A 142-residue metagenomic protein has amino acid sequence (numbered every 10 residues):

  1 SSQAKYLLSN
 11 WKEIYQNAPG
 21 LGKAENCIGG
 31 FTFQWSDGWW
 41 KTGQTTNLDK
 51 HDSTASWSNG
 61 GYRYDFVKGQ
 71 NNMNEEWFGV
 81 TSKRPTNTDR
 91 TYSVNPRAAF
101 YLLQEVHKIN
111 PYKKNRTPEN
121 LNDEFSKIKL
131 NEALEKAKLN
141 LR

Functional and structural regions predicted by a protein language model:
S1-Q16: Extracellular glycoside hydrolase catalytic/binding regions
L21, E25-R142: Aromatic-rich peripheral "rim/lid" segments of glycoside hydrolase catalytic domains that contact and position glycan
